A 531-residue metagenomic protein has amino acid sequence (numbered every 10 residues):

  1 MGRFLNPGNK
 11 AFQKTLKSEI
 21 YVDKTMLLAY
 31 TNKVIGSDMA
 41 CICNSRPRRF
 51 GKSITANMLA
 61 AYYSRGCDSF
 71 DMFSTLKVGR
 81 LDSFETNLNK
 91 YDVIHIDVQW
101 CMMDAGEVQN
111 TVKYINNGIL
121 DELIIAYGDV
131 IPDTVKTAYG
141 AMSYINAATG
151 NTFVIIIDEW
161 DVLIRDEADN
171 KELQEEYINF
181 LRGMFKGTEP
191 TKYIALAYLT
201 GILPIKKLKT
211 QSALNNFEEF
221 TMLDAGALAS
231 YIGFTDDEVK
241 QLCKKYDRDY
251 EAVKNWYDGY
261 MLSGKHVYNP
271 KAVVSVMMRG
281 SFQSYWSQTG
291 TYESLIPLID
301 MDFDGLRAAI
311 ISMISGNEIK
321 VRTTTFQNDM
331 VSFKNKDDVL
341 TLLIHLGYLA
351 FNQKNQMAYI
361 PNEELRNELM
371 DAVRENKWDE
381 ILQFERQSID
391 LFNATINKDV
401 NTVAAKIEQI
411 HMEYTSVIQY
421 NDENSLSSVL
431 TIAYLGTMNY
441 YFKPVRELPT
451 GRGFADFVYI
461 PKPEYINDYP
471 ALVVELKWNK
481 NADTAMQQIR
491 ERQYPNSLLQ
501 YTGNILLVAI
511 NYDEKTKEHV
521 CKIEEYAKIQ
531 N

Functional and structural regions predicted by a protein language model:
M1-D422, T437, Y441, V445: Phosphate-binding site recognition
Y144-T149, M438-D468: Active-site metal-binding core of divalent-cation-utilizing nuclease and nuclease-like domains
V154, P470-V474, L506: Structural motif
Q174-F180, W478-P495: Mg2+/Mn2+-dependent nuclease catalytic core
G183-T191, T341-L349, T431-G436, Q488-V508: Metal-dependent nuclease catalytic cores in nucleic-acid-processing enzymes, especially RNase H-like/related
L430, A455-Y459, D468-K480, R492: Conserved catalytic cores of phosphodiester-cleaving nucleases, focusing on short active-site segments
S497, Y501-N531: Domain-level recognition of nuclease-like catalytic cores that cleave nucleotide substrates
